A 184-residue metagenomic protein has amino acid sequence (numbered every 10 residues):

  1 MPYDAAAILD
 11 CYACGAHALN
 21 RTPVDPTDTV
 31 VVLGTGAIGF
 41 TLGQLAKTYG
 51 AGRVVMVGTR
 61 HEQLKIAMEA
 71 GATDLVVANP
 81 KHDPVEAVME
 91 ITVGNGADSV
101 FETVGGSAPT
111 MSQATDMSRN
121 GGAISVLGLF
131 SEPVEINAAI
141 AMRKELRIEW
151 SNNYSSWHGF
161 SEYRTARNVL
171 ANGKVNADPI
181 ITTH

Functional and structural regions predicted by a protein language model:
P2-K81: Mid-domain Rossmann-like dinucleotide-binding core that forms the NAD(H)/NADP(H) cofactor-binding site
Y12-G15, G39, V85, A97 (+2 more regions): A general structural signal for well-ordered alpha-helical segments in protein cores
T22, Y49, I91, M117 (+1 more regions): Change "in soluble alpha/beta enzymes" to "in soluble alpha/beta proteins
T22-V24, K65-R147: Glycine-rich cofactor phosphate-binding loops and adjacent beta1-alpha1 units of small-molecule cofactor enzyme domains
V31, V55, A123-S125, E149: Structural detector of well-ordered beta-strand residues that form the stable sheet scaffold of enzyme domains
G39, R60, K81, S107 (+2 more regions): Alpha-helix N-cap/loop-to-helix initiation residues
A51-G52, G96-A97, K174-I180: A local structural motif
M89, E132-T183: C-terminal substrate-binding/catalytic core of Rossmann-like NAD(P)-dependent dehydrogenases/reductases
